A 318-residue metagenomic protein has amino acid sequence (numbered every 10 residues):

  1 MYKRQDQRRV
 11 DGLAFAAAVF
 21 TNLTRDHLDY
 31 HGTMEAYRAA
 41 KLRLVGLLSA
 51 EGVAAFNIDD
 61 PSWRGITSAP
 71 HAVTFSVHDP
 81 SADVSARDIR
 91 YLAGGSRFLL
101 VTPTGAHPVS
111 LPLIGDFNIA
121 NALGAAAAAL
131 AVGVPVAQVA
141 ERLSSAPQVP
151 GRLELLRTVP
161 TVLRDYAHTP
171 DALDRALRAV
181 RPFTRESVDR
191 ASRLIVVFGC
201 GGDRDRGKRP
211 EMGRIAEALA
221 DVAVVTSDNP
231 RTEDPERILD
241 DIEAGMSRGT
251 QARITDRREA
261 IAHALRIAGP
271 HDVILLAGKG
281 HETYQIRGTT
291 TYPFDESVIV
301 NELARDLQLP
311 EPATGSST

Functional and structural regions predicted by a protein language model:
M1-Y2, A223: Single conserved hydrophobic/aromatic residue that forms the stacking wall/gate of nucleotide- or nucleobase-binding
K3-V10, A14-T161, R185, A191 (+2 more regions): Acidic, Mg2+-coordinating active-site environments of NTP-dependent enzymes
T104, G124-G151, L155-T318: ATP-dependent carboxylate-amine ligase
